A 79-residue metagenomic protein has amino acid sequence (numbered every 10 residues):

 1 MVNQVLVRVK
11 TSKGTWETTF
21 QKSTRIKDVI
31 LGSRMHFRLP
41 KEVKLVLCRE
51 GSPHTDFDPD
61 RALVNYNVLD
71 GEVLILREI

Functional and structural regions predicted by a protein language model:
M1-I79: Ubiquitin system architectures
